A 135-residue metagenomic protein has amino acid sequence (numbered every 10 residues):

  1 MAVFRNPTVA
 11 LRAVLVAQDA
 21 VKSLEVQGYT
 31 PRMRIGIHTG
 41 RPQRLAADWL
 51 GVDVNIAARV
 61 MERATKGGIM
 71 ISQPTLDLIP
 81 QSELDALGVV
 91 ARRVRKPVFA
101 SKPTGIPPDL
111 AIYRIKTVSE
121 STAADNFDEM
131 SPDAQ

Functional and structural regions predicted by a protein language model:
M1-I35, T39-R41, V52-M61, T65: Alpha-helical scaffold within the catalytic cores of cyclic-nucleotide enzymes
V3, R41-A46, L78-I79: Short, solvent-exposed loop/turn segments at secondary-structure junctions
V14, L45-D48, Q81-S82: Short, conserved acidic/polar surface loops in the N-terminal third of protein domains
T30, W49-G51, G105-P107: A generic fold-level signal
R32, M70-I71: Alpha-helix N-cap and coil->helix boundary residues
H38, I71-S72: A secondary-structure boundary/capping signal
R44-D48, V52, G67-M70: Catalytic cores and conserved motifs of cyclic dinucleotide signaling enzymes
K66-G67, Q73-Q135: Intrinsically disordered, glycine/charged-rich C-terminal tails and inter-domain linkers that flank nucleotidyl cyclase
